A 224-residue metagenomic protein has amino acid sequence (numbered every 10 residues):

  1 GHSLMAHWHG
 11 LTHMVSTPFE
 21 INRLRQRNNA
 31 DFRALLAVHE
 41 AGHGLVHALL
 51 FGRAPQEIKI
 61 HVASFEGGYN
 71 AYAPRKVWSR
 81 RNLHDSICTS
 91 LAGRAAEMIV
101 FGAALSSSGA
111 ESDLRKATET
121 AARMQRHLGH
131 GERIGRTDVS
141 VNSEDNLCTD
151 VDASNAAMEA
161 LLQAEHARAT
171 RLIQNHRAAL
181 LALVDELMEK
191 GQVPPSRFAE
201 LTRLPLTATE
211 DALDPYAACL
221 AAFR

Functional and structural regions predicted by a protein language model:
G1-T12, S16: Conserved AAA+ ATPase small/helical "lid" subdomain
I21-E40, G44-R224: Soluble catalytic regions of large protease machineries
